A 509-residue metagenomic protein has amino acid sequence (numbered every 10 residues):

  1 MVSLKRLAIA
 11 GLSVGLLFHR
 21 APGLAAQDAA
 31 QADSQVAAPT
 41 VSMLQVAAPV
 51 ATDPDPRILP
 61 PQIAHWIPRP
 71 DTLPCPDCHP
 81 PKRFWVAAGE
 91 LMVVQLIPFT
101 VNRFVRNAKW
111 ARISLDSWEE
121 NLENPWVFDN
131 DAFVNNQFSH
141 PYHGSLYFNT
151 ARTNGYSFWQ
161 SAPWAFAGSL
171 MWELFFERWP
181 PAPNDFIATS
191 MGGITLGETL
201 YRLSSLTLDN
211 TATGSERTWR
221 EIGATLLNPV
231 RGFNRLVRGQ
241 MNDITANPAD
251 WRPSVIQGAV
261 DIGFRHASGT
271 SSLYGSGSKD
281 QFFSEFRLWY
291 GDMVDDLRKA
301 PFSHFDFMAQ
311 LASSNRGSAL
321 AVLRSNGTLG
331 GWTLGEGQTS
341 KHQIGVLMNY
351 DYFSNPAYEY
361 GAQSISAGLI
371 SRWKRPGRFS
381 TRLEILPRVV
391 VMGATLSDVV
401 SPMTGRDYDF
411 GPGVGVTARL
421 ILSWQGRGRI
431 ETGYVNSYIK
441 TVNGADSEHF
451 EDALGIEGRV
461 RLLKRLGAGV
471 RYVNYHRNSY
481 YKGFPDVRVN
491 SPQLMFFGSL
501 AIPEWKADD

Functional and structural regions predicted by a protein language model:
A10-H19: Bacterial N-terminal signal peptides
A21-F138, G144, F148, R152-N154 (+6 more regions): N-terminal targeting leaders of membrane proteins
F158-R178, S190-I194: Small-polar-interrupted transmembrane alpha-helices in polytopic inner-membrane proteins
P180, N184, R202-A212, M348-Y360 (+2 more regions): Outer-membrane beta-barrel translocator/channel fold
E198-T199, F282-D292, L323-L334, M348-Y350 (+7 more regions): Residues on the lipid-exposed face of transmembrane beta-strands in outer-membrane beta-barrel proteins
V237, R488-D509: Outer-membrane beta-barrel "beta-signal"
F264-S268, A309-N315, M348-S354, P387-G393 (+3 more regions): Transmembrane beta-strands of outer-membrane beta-barrel pores
T270-L273, Y352-P356, S401-D407, K440-A445 (+2 more regions): Extracellular loop and loop/strand-boundary signature of outer-membrane beta-barrel proteins
